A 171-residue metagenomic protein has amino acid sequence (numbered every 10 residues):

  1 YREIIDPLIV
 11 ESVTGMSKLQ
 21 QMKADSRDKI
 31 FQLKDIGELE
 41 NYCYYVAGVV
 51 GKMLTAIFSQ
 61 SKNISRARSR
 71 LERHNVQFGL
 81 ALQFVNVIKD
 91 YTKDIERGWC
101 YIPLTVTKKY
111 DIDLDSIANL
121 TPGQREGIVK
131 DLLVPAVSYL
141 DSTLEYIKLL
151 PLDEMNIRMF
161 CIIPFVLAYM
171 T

Functional and structural regions predicted by a protein language model:
Y1-L149: Acidic catalytic motifs of isoprenoid enzymes
Y146-M159: Short, solvent-exposed helix-loop connector elements
